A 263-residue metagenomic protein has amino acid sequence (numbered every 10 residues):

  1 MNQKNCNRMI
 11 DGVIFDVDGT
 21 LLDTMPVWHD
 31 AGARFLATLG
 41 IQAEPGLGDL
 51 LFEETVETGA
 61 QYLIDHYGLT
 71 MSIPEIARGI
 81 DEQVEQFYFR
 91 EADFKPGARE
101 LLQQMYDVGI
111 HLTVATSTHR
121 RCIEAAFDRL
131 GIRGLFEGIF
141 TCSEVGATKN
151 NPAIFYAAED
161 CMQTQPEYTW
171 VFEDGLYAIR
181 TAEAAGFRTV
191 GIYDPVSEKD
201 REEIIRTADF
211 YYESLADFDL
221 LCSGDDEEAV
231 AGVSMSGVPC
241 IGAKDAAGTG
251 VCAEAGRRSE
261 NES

Functional and structural regions predicted by a protein language model:
N2-D11, Q103-Y106, H119-R120, E124-S263: Asp-based, Mg2+/Mn2+-dependent phosphohydrolase catalytic module
C6-V108: N-terminal helical cap/lid subdomain that shapes the substrate entry/recognition surface in HAD-like hydrolases
T20, T116-T118: Conserved phosphate-coupling serine/threonine residues in phosphotransfer and NTP-handling enzymes
D23, A92, V114, Y168-W170: Residue-level marker of alpha-helix boundaries and capping positions
Q42, H111, R188: Residue-level detector of anion-binding/catalytic polar loops
L51, D93, V114-A115, G146 (+1 more regions): Residue-level "hotspot" positions that anchor or transmit function at local structural transition points
Y88-D93, S117, T189-G191: Short, flexible loop segments at the rims of nucleotide/cofactor-binding pockets, characterized by
